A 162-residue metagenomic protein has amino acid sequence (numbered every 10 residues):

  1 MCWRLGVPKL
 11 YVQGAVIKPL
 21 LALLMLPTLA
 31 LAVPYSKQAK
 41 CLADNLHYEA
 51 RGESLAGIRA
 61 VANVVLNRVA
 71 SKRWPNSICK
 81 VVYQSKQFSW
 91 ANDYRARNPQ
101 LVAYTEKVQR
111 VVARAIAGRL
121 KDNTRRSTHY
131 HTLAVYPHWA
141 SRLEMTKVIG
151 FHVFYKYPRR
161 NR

Functional and structural regions predicted by a protein language model:
R4, V16-L24: Sec-dependent signal peptide recognition, specifically the positively charged N-region followed immediately by
Y11-Q13: Low-complexity, intrinsically disordered or signal/transmembrane-proximal segments
P27-L29: N-terminal signal peptide c-region/cleavage motif recognized by signal peptidases
A32-R162: Bacterial extracytoplasmic/cell-wall-associated proteins, especially those involved in peptidoglycan
